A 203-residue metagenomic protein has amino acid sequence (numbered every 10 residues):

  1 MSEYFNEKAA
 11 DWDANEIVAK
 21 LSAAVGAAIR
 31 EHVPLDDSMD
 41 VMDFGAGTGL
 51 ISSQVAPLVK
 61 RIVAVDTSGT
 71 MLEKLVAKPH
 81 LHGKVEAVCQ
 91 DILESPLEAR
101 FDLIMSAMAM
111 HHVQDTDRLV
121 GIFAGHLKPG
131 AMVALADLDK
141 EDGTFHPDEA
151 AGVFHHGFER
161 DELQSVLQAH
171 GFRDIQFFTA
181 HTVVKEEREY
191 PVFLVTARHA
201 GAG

Functional and structural regions predicted by a protein language model:
M1-D36, K74: Conserved class I S-adenosyl-L-methionine
D13-A19, V65, A134-P191: C-terminal alpha-helical "lid/dimerization" subdomain adjacent to the S-adenosyl-L-methionine
M39, K60, D102: Conserved acidic residues
M42-E94: Class I SAM-dependent methyltransferase SAM/SAH-binding core
M105: A conserved beta-strand element that flanks and buttresses the S-adenosyl-L-methionine
M108-A109: Short catalytic micro-motifs in class I SAM-dependent methyltransferases
R118-M132: A short glycine-rich, Lys/Arg-flanked "PGG" loop and its adjoining helix->strand segment in the class I
V195-G203: C-terminal lobe and adjacent flexible extensions of AdoMet/dcAdoMet transferase-like proteins
